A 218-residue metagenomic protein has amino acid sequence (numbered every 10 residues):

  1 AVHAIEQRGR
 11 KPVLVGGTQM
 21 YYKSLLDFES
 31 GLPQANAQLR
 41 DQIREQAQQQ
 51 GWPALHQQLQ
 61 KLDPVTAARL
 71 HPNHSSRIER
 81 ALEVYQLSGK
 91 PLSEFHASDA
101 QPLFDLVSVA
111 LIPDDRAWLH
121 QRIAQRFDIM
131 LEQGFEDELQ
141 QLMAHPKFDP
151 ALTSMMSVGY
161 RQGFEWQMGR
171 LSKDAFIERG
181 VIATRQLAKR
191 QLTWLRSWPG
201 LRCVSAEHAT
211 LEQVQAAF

Functional and structural regions predicted by a protein language model:
A1-F218: Phosphate/pyrophosphate-binding catalytic cores of soluble transferases and nucleic-acid-acting enzymes
